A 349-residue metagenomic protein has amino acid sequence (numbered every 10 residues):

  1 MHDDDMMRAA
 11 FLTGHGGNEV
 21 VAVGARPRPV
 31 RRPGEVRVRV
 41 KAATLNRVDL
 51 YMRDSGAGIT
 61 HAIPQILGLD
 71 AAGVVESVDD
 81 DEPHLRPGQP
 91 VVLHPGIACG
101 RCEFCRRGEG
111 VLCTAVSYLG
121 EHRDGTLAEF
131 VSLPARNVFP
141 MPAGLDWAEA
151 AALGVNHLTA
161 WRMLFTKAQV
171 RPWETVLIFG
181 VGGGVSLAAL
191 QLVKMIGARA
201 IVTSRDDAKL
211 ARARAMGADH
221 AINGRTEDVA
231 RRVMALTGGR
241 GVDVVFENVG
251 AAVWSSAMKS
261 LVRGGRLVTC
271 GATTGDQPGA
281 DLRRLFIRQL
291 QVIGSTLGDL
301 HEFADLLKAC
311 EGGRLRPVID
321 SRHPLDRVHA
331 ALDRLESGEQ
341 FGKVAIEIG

Functional and structural regions predicted by a protein language model:
M1-M7, S255, L300-G349: C-terminal hydrophobic helical "lid"/dimerization subdomain of Rossmann-like NAD(P)H-dependent oxidoreductases
R28-A43, G56-R106, V111, P142-G144: Glycine-rich beta-strand-centered segment in the early N-terminal region that forms part of a ligand/cofactor-binding
I97-G180: NAD(P)H dinucleotide-binding glycine-rich loop of Rossmann-like/cofactor-binding domains, especially the beta1-alpha1
L145-E227: Mid-domain Rossmann-like dinucleotide-binding core that forms the NAD(H)/NADP(H) cofactor-binding site
I201, R205, A211-L290: Glycine-rich cofactor phosphate-binding loops and adjacent beta1-alpha1 units of small-molecule cofactor enzyme domains
R263-C270, G279-I319: Rossmann-fold dehydrogenase core element
